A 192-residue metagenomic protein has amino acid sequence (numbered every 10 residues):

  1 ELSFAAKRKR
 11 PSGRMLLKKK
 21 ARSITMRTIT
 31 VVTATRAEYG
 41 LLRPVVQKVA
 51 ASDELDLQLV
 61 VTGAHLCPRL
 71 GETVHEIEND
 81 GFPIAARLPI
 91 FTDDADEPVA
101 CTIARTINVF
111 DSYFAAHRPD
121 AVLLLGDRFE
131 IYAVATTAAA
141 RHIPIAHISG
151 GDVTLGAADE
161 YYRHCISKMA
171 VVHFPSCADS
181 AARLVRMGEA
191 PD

Functional and structural regions predicted by a protein language model:
R14-T25: Short, Lys/Arg-enriched N-terminal segments with co-localized hydrophobic residues within the first ~10-30 amino acids
M26-T62: N-terminal phosphate-binding or glycine-rich loops at protein starts, especially the Walker A/P-loop of NTPases
T28, D120-A121: Structural motif
D56-T102, V109: Conserved nucleotide-sugar phosphate-binding/catalytic loop shared by glycosyltransferases and other
R105-R118: Short, well-structured alpha-helical segments in soluble
L123-A140: An aromatic- and histidine-rich active-site surface loop
I143-D192: Active-site-proximal region of nucleotide-activated glycan assembly enzymes, centered on histidine/acidic-rich loops
